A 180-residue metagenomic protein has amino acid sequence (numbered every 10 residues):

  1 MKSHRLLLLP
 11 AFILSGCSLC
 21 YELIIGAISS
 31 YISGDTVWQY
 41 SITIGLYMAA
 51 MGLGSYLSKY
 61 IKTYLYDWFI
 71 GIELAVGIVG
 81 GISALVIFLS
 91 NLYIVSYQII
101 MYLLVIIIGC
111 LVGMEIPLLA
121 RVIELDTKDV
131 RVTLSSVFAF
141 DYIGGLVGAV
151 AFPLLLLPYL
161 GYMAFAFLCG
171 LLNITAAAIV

Functional and structural regions predicted by a protein language model:
M1-V180: Alpha-helical transmembrane segments of multi-pass membrane proteins
